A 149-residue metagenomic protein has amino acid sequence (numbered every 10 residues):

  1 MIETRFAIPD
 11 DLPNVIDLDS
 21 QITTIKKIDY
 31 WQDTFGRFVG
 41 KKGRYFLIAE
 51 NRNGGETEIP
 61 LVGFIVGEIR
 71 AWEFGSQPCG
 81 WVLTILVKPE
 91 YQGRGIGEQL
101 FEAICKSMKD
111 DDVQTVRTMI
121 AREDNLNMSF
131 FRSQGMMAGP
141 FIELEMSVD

Functional and structural regions predicted by a protein language model:
I2, F6-D10, D17-Q77, L83 (+1 more regions): Acetyl-CoA-dependent GNAT
A7, I85-V87, I120: Hydrophobic adenine-recognition pocket in adenosine-nucleotide-binding enzymes
N14-L18, D33-T34, Q99, A103 (+1 more regions): Alpha-helical elements of Rossmann-like donor-binding domains used by nucleotide-donor carbohydrate transfer enzymes
F35-G36, C105, M128: Solvent-exposed, non-membrane alpha-helical residues enriched in polar/charged side chains
G43-R44, G139-E143: Short hydrophobic/aromatic beta-strand or adjacent loop that forms the aromatic wall/cage of a ligand/substrate-binding
V87, G93-K106, S133: Conserved acetyl-CoA-binding loop-helix of GNAT-fold acetyltransferases
E98, R122-P140: Conserved active-site alpha-helix within GNAT-family acetyltransferase domains
M108-I120: Conserved GNAT acetyl-CoA-binding A-motif
